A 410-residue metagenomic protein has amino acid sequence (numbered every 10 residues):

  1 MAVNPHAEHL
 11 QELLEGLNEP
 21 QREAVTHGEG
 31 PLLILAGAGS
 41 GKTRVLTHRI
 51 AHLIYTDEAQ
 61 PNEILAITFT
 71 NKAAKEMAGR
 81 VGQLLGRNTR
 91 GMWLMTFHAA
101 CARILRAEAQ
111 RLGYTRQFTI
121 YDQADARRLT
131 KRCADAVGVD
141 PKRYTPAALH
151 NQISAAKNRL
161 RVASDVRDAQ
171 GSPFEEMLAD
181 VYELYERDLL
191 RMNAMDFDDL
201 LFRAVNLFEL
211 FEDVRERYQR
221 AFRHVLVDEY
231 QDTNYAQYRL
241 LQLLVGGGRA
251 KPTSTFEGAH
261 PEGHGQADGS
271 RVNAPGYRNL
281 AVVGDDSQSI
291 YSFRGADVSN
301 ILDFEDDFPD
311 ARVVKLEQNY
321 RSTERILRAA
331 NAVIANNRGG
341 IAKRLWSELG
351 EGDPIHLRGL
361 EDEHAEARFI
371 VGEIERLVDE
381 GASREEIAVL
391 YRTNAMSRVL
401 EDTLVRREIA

Functional and structural regions predicted by a protein language model:
M1-L13, I355: Conserved adenine-nucleotide phosphate-binding loops and their immediately adjacent elements
L10, E15-T26, G30-I34, A38 (+10 more regions): Conserved helicase NTPase motor core
G28, R49-L53, M77, V81 (+3 more regions): Hydrophobic residues on the short alpha-helix immediately C-terminal to a glycine-rich phosphate/catalytic loop
G30, A59-E63, N88-G91, L129 (+6 more regions): Short glycine-/polar-rich loops that comprise or flank the Walker A/P-loop and associated switch/sensor motifs
T43-L46, I50, A109, P309-R312 (+1 more regions): Helicase P-loop NTPase motor core
P61-Q152, K157, D165-P173, R358 (+1 more regions): Conserved P-loop NTPase-based nucleic-acid remodeling module centered on helicase motor cores
N62, K75, G79, A102-R103 (+8 more regions): Alpha-helical elements of the RecA-like P-loop NTPase motor core of helicases
